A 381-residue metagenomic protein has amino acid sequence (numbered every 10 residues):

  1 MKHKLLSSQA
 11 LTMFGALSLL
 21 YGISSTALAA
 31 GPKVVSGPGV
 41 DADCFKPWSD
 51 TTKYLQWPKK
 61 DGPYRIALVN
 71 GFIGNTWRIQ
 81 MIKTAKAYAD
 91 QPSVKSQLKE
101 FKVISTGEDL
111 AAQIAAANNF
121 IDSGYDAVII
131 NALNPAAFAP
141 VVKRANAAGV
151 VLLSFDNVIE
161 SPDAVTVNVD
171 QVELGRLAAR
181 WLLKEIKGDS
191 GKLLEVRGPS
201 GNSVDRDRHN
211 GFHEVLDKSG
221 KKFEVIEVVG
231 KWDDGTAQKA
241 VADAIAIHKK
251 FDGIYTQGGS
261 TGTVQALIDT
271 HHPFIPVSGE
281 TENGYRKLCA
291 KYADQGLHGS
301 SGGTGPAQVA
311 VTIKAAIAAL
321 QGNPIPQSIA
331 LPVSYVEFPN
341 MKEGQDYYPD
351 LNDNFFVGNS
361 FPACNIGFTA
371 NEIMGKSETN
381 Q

Functional and structural regions predicted by a protein language model:
M1-K2, G22: Short intrinsically disordered, low-complexity coil segments enriched in acidic
K2-F14: Bacterial N-terminal signal peptides that target proteins for export
T12-S24: Bacterial N-terminal signal peptides
L28-Q381: A residue-level marker of the well-folded mature domains of exported/periplasmic proteins
